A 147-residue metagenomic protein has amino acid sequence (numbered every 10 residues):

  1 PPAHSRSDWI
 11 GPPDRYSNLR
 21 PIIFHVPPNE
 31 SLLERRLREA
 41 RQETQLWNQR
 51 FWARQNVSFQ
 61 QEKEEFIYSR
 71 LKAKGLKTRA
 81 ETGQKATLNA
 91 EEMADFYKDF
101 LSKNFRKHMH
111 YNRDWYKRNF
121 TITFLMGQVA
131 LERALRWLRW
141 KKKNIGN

Functional and structural regions predicted by a protein language model:
P1-A40, G146-N147: Compositionally biased, intrinsically disordered low-complexity regions enriched for acidic
R20-H25, R41, L71, L88 (+1 more regions): Post-transit mature regions of eukaryotic precursor proteins
L37-E65: K/E-rich alpha-helical interaction surfaces of small helical-bundle regulatory domains
A40, E62-L71, N89-D95, D99-F100: Amphipathic alpha-helical segments in structured regions that serve as interaction surfaces
S58, A73, N104-H108: Short secondary-structure junctions and interdomain/linker hinges
F59-G83: Flexible extramembrane linkers and terminal tails adjacent to transmembrane helices in organellar membrane proteins
A80-N147: Intrinsically disordered, low-complexity, Lys/Arg-biased terminal tails
